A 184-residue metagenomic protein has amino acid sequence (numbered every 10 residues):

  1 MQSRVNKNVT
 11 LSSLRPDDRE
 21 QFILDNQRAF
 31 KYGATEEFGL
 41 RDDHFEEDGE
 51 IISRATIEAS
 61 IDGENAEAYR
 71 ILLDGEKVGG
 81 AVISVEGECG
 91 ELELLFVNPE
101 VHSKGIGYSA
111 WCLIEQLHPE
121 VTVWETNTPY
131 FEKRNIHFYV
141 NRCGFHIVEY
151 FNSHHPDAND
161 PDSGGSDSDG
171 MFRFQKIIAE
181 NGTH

Functional and structural regions predicted by a protein language model:
T10-D25, K31-G33: A short beta-loop-alpha structural element at the N-terminal edge of CoA-dependent acyl/N-acetyltransferase catalytic
F30-I57: Conserved GNAT-fold acetyl-CoA-binding loop/helix
E58-E64: Short loop/turn motifs at secondary-structure junctions and domain boundaries
A68-R70, E76-S84, E91-F96: Conserved beta-strand in the GNAT
L95-H102, T128-Y130: A short, internal acetyl-CoA/4′-phosphopantetheine-binding micro-motif in the GNAT/acyltransferase core
V97, S103-Q116, N141: Conserved acetyl-CoA-binding loop-helix of GNAT-fold acetyltransferases
H118-Y130: Conserved GNAT acetyl-CoA-binding A-motif
N127-Y130, I136, N141-D169: Conserved catalytic-core motifs of GNAT/GCN5-like acyltransferases
